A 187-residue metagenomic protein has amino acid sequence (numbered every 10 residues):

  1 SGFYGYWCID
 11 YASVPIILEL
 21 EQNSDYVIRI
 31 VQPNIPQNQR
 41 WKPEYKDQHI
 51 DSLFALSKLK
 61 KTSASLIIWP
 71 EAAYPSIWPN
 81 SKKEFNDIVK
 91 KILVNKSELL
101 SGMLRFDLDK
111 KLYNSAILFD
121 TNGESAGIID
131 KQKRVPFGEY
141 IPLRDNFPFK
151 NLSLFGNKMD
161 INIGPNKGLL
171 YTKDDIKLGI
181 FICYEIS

Functional and structural regions predicted by a protein language model:
S1-S187: Enzyme catalytic cores with a strong preference for nitrogen-chemistry domains
